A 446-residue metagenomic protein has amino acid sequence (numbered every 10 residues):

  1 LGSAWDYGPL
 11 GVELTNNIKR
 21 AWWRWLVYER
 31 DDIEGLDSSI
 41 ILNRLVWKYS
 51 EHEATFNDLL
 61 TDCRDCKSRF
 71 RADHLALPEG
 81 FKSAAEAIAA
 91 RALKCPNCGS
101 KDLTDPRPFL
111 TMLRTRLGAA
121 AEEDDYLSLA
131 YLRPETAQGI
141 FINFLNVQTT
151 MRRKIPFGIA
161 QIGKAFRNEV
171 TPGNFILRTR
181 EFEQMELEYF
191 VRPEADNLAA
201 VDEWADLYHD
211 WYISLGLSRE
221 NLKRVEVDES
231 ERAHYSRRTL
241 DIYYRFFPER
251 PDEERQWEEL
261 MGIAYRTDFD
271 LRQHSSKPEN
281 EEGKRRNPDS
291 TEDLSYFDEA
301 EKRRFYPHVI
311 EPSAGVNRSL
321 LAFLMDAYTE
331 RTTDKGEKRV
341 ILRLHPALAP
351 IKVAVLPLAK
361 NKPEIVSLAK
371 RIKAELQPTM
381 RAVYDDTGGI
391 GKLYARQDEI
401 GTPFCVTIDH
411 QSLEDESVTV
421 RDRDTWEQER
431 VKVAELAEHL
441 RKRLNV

Functional and structural regions predicted by a protein language model:
L1-V446: NTP/phosphate- and nucleic-acid-binding module
